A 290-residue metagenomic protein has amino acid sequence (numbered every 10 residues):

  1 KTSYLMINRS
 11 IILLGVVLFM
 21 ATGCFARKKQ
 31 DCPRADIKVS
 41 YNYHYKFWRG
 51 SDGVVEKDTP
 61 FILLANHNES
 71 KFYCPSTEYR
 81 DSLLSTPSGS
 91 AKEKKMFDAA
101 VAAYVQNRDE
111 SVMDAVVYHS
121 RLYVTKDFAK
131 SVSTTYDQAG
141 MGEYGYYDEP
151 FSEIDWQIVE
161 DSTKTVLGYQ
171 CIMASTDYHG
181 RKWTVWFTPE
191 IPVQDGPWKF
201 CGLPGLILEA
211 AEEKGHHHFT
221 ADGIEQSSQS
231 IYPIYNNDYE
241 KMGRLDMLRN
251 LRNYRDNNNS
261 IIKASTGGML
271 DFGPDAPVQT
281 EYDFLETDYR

Functional and structural regions predicted by a protein language model:
K1-R34: Bacterial Sec-dependent N-terminal signal peptides
F25-D155, D161-T163, Q170, G215-R290: Extracellular or lumenal secretory-pathway regions
A35-S40, L167-A174, G202-E209: Short, hydrophobic/aromatic-rich segments at coil-to-beta transitions
K46, S175-D177, A211: A generic structural motif
G89-K92, W183-V185, P189-I191, C201-L203 (+1 more regions): Short, charged/polar low-complexity linear motifs in solvent-exposed/disordered segments
G145-P189, Q194-G196: Extended beta-strand-rich segments in extracellular/periplasmic secretory proteins, especially within noncatalytic
K182-T184, V193-Q229: Structured soluble/peripheral alpha/beta segments that form catalytic or ligand/cofactor-binding pockets
